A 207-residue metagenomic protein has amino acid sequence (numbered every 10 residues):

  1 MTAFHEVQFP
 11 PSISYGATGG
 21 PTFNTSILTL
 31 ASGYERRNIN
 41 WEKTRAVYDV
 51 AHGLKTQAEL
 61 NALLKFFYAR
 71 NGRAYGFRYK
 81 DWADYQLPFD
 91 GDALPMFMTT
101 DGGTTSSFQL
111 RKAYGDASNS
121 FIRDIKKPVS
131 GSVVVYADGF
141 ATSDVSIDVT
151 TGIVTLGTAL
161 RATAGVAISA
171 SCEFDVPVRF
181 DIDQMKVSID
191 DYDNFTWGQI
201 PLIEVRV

Functional and structural regions predicted by a protein language model:
M1-G76, V176-F195: Solvent-exposed edge beta-strands and adjacent loop segments that serve as assembly or binding interfaces
R37-N38, P95-F97, G157-L160: Beta-strand-rich interaction surfaces with strong enrichment in secreted/lumenal proteins
V47, S130-V134, G165: Exposed beta-strand and adjacent loop surfaces of beta-rich binding modules that mediate intermolecular recognition
V47-A51, Q109, A167-S169, W197-P201: Beta-strand secondary-structure signal
G53, R111-D116, G157-A159: A structural micro-motif recognizing beta-strand termini and the immediately following turn/loop segments
L64-S146, F174-V207: Extended beta-strand solenoid/passenger and fiber regions
F140-V166: A surface-exposed beta-strand-loop module
G157-Q184: Small/polar beta-strand repeat architecture
